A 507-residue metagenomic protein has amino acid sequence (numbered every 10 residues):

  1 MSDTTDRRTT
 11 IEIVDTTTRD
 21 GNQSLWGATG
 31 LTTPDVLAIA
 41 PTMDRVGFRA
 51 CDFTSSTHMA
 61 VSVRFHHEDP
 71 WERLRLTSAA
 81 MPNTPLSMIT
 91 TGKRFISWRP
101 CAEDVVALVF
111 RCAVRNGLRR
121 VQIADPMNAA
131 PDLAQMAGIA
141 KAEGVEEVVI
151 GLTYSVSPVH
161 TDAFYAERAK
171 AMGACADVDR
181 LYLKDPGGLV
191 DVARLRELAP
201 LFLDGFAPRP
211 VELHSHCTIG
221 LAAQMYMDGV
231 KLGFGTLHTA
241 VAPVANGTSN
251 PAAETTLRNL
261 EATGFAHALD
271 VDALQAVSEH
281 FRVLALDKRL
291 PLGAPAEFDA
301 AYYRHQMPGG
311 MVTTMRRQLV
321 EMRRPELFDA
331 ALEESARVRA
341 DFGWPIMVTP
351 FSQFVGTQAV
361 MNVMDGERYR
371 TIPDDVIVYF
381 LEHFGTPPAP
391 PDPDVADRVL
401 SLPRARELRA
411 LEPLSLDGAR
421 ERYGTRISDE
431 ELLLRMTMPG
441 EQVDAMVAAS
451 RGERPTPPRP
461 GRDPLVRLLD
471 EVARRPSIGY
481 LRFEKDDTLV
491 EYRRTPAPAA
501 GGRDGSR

Functional and structural regions predicted by a protein language model:
T4-A28, M81-W98, E146-V156, L201-P210: N-terminal small/glycine-rich loop or linker at the start of catalytic domains across soluble metabolic enzymes
T10-R49, F53, V61-S62: Conserved N-terminal beta1-alpha1 strand-loop-helix module at the mouth
G21, M43, I123, L181 (+3 more regions): Conserved, mostly hydrophobic/aromatic
P41, A50, T54-K170, V178 (+1 more regions): Active-site beta->alpha loop and helix N-cap motifs at the rims of alpha/beta catalytic domains
D44-R45, A50-S62, A296-Y302, G310-R507: Terminal or standalone catalytic/regulatory effector modules within metabolic enzymes and repeat proteins
G47, G117-R119, G144-V145, A174-D179 (+2 more regions): Glycine-enriched alpha-helix->loop->beta-strand junction motifs that scaffold or abut catalytic
P186-Y369: Catalytic alpha/beta core domains of metabolic enzymes, predominantly
